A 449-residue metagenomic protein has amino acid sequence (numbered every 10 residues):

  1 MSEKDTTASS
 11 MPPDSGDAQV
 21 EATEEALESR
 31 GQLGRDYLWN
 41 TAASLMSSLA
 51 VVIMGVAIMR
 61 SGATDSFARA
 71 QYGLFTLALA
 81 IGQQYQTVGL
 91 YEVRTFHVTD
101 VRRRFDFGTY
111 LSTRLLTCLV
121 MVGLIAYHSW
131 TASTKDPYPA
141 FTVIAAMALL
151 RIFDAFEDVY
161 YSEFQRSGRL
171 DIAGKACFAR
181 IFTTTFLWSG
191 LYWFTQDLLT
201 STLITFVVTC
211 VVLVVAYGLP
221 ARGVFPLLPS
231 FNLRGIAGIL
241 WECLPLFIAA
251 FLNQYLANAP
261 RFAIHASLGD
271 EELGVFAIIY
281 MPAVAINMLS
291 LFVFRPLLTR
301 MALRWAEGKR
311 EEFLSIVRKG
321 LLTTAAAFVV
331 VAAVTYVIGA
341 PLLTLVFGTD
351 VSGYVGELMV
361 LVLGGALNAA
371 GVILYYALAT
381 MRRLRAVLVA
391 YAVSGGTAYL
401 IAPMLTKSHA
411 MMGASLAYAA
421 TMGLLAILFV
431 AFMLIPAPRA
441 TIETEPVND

Functional and structural regions predicted by a protein language model:
E3-A8, P12-V20, E28-Y91, V122 (+7 more regions): Signature of the first transmembrane helix
E3-L33, P139, D171-K175, L198-T200 (+3 more regions): Interhelical loop/hinge segments that connect adjacent transmembrane helices in multipass membrane
G31-S48, A78, Q83-W130, T142 (+1 more regions): Membrane-water interface segments that mark the loop-to-transmembrane alpha-helix transition
D36-G55, A179-R180, T184, S201-A216 (+4 more regions): Transmembrane helical elements of multi-pass membrane transporters/channels
A63-A70, W130-M147, D270-E271, Y336-A369: Interfacial segments at transmembrane-helix termini and the short loops linking adjacent helices
Q86-F105, R166, I279, A283-G308 (+1 more regions): Helix-loop junctions and terminal segments of transmembrane helices in multi-pass membrane transport/translocation
V93-F105, I152-C177, L363-A390: Membrane-interface junctions at transmembrane-helix termini in multi-pass inner-membrane proteins
A140-A148, G174-V224, Y280, V393-T397 (+1 more regions): Hydrophobic alpha-helical transmembrane segments
